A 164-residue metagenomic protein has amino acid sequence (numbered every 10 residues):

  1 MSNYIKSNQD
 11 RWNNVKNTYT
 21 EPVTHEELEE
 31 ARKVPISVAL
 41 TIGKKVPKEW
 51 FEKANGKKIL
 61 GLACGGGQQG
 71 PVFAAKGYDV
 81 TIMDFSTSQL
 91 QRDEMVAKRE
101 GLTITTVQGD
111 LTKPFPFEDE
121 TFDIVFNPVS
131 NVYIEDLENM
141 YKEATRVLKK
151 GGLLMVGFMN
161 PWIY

Functional and structural regions predicted by a protein language model:
M1-E29: N-terminal, positively charged/glycine-rich alpha-helical extensions of SAM-dependent methyltransferases
E26-K57: Conserved alpha-helix/loop element of class I SAM-dependent methyltransferases that forms part of the SAM/SAH-binding
K57-P114: Class I SAM-dependent methyltransferase SAM/SAH-binding core
T112-V125: A short acidic, Gly/Pro-enriched loop at the edge of an enzyme's catalytic core that lines a small-molecule cofactor
D123-E138: A short SAM/SAH-binding and catalytic strip from SAM-dependent methyltransferases
E138-L153: A short glycine-rich, Lys/Arg-flanked "PGG" loop and its adjoining helix->strand segment in the class I
L153-Y164: Conserved class I S-adenosyl-L-methionine
